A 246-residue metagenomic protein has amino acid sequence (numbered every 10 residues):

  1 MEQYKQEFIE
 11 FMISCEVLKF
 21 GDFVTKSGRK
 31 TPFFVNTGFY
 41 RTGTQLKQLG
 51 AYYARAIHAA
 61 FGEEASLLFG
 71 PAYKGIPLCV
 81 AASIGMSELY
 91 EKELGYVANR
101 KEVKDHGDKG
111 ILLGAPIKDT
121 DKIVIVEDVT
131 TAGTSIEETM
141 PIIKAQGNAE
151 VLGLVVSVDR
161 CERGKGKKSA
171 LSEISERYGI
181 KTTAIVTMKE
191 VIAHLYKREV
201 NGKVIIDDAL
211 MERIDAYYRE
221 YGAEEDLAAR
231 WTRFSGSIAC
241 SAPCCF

Functional and structural regions predicted by a protein language model:
M1-V126, T131-F246: PRPP-associated nucleotide enzymes
